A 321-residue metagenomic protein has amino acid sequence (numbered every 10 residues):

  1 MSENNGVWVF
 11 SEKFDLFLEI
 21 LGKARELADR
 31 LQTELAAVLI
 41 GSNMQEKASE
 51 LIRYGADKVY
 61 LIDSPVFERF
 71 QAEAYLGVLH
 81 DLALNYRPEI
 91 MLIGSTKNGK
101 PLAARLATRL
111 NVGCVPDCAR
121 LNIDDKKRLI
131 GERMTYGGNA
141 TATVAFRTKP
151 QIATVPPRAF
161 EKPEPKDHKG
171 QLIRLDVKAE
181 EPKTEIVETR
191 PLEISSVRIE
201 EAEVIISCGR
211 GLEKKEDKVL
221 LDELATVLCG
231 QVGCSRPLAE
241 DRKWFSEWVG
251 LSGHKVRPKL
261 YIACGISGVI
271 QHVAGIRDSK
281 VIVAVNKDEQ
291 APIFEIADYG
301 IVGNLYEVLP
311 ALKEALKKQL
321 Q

Functional and structural regions predicted by a protein language model:
M1-Q321: N-terminal glycine-rich FAD/FM-binding segment characteristic of electron-transfer flavoproteins
